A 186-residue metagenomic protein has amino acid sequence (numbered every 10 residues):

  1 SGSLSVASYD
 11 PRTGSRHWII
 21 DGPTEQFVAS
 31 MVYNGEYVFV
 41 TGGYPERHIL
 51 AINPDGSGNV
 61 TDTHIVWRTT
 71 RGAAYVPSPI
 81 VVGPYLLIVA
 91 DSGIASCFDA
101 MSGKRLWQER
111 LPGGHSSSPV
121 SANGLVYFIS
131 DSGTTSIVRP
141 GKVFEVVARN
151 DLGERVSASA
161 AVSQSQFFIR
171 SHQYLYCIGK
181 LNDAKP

Functional and structural regions predicted by a protein language model:
S1-P186: Noncatalytic, solvent-exposed loop/strand surfaces of beta-propeller-type extracellular/periplasmic domains
